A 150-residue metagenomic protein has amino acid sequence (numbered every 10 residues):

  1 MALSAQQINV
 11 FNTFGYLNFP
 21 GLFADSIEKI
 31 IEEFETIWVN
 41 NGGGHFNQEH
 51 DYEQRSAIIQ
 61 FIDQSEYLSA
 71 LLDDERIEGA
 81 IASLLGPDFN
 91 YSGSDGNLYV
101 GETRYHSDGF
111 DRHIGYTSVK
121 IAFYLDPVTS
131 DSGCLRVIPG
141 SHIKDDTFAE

Functional and structural regions predicted by a protein language model:
M1-I114: Non-heme Fe(II)-dependent double-stranded beta-helix
G101-E150: Catalytic core of non-heme Fe(II) oxygenases with the double-stranded beta-helix
